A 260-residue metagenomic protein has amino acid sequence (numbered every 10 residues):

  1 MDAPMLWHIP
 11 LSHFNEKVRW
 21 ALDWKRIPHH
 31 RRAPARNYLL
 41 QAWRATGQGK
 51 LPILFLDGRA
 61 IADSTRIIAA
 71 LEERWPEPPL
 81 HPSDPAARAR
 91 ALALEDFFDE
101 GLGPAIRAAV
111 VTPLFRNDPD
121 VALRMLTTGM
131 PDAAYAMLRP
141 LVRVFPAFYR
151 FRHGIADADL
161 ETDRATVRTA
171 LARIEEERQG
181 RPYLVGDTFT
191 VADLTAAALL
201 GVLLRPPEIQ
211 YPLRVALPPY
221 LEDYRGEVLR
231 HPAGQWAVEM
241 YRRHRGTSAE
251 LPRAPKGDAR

Functional and structural regions predicted by a protein language model:
M1-A134, H244-R260: GST-like domain detector, emphasizing the conserved glutathione-binding G-site in the N-terminal thioredoxin-like
L6-H13, F55-R59, L94, F98 (+3 more regions): Conserved aromatic-histidine-acidic binding/catalytic patches
S64, L94, G103, V191-A192 (+3 more regions): Short runs of predominantly hydrophobic/aromatic residues within well-ordered alpha helices that form helix-helix
A70, L94-F97, A109, P140-F148 (+3 more regions): Residues that form generic nucleotide/phosphate-binding pockets
A86, R90-A93, T162-T169, R173 (+1 more regions): A non-catalytic, amphipathic alpha-helix used as a structural packing/dimerization or gating element in enzyme scaffolds
G103-R214: GST-like fold's C-terminal all-alpha helical module
T190, Y211-P219, A254-A259: C-terminal/domain-terminus segments
L199-T247: Short His-centered aromatic/hydrophobic patch
